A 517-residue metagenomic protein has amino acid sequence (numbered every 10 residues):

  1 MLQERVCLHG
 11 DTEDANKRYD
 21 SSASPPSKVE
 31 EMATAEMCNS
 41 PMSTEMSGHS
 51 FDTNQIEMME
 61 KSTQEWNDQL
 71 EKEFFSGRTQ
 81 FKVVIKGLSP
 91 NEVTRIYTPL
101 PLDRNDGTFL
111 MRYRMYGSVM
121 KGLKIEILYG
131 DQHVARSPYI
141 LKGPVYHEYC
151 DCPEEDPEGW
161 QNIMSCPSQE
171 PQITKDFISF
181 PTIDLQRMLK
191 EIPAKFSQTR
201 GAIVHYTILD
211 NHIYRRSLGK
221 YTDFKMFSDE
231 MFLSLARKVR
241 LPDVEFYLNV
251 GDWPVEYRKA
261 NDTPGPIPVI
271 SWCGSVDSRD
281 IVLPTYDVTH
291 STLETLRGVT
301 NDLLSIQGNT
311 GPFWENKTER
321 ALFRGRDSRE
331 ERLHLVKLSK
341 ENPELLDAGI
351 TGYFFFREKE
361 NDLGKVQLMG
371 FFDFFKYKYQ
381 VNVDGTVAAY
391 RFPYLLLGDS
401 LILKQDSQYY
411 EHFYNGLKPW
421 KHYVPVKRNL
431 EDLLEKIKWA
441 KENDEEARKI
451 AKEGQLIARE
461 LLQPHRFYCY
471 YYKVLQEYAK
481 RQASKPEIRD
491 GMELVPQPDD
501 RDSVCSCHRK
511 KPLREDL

Functional and structural regions predicted by a protein language model:
M1-E13, D20, S24-F74, L88 (+1 more regions): Short S/T/G/P-enriched beta-strand
P25, A33, T108-L110, V119-K121 (+1 more regions): Secretory-pathway glycan-assembly enzymes, especially type II membrane glycosyltransferases that use nucleotide-sugar
S40, V84-R104: Low-complexity "stalk/linker" and mucin-like segments enriched in Ser/Thr/Pro/Ala/Gly
P41, G77-K82, G122, P138: Exposed beta-strand and adjacent loop surfaces of beta-rich binding modules that mediate intermolecular recognition
L102-R112: Aromatic sugar-binding surface patches on proteins that engage polysaccharides or sugar-phosphate polymers
M115-G117, D252-P254, F323-D327, G352-F354 (+4 more regions): Short, flexible loop/turn elements at secondary-structure junctions
K121-D131: Short, aromatic- and glycine-rich surface loops/edge beta-strands on solvent-exposed regions
L368, F372-L494, D502-R509: Catalytic binding pocket for nucleotide-activated donors in carbohydrate/polymer assembly enzymes
